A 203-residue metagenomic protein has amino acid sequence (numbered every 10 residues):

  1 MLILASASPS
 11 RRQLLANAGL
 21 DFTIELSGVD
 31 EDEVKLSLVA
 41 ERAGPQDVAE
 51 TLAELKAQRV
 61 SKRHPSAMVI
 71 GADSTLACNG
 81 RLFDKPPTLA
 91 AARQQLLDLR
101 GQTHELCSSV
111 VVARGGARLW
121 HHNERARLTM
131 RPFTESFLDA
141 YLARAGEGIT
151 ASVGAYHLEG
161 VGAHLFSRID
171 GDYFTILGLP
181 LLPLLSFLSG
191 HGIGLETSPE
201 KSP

Functional and structural regions predicted by a protein language model:
M1-I3, Q46-D47, R81, G171-T175: Short active-site oxyanion
M1-M68, S136, A143, L185 (+1 more regions): N-terminal polybasic phosphate/anion-binding patch
L15, A53, D73, A92 (+3 more regions): Residue-level signal for inorganic ion chemistry
S74-H104, M130-P132: Active-site-adjacent loop/tail segments of enzyme domains
A77, V111-A113, R131, S167-R168: Short beta-strand-to-turn element immediately C-terminal to the catalytic PLP-Schiff-base lysine in fold type I
Q95-L97, S108-A113, A117-H121, R125-A126: Anionic-ligand binding region
H121-L195: Active-site oxyanion/phosphate-handling segment shared across diverse enzymes
